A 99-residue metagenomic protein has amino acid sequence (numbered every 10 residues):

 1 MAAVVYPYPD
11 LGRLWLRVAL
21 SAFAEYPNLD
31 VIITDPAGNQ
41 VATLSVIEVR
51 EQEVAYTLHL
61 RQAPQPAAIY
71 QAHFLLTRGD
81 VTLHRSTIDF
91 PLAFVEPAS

Functional and structural regions predicted by a protein language model:
M1-D10: Short, compositionally biased P/S/T/A/G/V-rich stretches that sit at domain boundaries
L14-S21: Short edge beta-strand/loop segments characteristic of extracellular beta-sandwich folds
S21-P27: A short beta-turn/strand-edge loop motif at beta-sheet boundaries
D30, P36-E51, I88-F90: Solvent-exposed serine/threonine-rich low-complexity stretches and specific carbohydrate-binding patches
R50-H59: Aromatic sugar-binding surface patches on proteins that engage polysaccharides or sugar-phosphate polymers
L60-A68: Surface-exposed, short loops/turns at beta-strand junctions within beta-sandwich domains
P64-Q65, L75-I88: Short acidic/polar inter-strand loop motif in beta-rich domains
A93-S99: Low-complexity, Pro/Ser/Thr- and charge-rich linker/hinge segments at domain boundaries
